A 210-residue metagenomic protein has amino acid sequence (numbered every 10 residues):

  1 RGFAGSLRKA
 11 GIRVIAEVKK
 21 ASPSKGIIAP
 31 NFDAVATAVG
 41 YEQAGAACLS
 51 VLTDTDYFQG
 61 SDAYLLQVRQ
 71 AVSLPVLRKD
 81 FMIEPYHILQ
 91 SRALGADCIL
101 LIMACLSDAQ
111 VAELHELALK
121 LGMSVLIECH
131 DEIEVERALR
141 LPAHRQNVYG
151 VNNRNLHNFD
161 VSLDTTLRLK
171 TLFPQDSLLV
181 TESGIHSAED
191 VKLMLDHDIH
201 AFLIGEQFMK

Functional and structural regions predicted by a protein language model:
R1-N31: An N-cap/entry alpha-helix motif that binds or orients negatively charged groups
G2-I12, Q59-F81, A112-E128, L163-L179: Alpha-helix-loop-beta-strand connector modules within alpha/beta enzyme cores
R13-E17, C48, P75-L77, D97-L100 (+4 more regions): Structural preference for beta-strand elements that scaffold enzyme active sites
E17-A21, P30-F32, F58, R78-Y86 (+4 more regions): Glycine-rich beta-to-alpha transition loops that act as phosphate-gripper elements at the mouths of alpha/beta enzyme
S24-F32, T37-Q59, R137-T171: Glycine/Thr-rich beta-alpha phosphate-binding loop at enzyme active sites
I83-G95, D131-H144, T181, I185-I204: Catalytic cores of alpha/beta
Q90-Q110, G150-N158, H197-K210: Glycine-rich phosphate-binding active-site loops on the catalytic face of alpha/beta enzymes
L169-L172, L195, M209-K210: C-terminal helical cap(s) of enzyme catalytic domains, especially alpha/beta-barrels
